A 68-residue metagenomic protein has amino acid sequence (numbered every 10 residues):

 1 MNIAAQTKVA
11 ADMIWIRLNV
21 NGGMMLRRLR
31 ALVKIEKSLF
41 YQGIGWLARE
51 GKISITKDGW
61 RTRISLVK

Functional and structural regions predicted by a protein language model:
N2-A11, M25, I55-K68: Short, cationic-aromatic polyanion-contact patches
Q6-L32: Short amphipathic alpha-helical interface segments
N19, L47, L66-K68: Non-catalytic effector/regulatory segments
L29, Y41, D58-G59: Short loop/turn and capping residues at structural boundaries
I35-W46: Short amphipathic alpha-helical interaction segments
G51: Glycine-centered, phosphate/nucleic-acid-interacting loop/turn motifs that mediate DNA/RNA or nucleotide
